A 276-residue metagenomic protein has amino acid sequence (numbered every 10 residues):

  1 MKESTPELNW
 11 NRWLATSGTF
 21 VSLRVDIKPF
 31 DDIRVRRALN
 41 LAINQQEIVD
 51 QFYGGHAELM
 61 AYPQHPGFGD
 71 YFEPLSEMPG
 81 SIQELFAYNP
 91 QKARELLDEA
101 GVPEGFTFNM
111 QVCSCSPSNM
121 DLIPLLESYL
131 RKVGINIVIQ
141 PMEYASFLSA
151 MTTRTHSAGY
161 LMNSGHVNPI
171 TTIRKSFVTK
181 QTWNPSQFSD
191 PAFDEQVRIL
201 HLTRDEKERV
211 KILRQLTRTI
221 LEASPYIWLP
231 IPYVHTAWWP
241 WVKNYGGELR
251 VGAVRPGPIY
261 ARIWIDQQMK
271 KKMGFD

Functional and structural regions predicted by a protein language model:
M1-G18, Q91, L96, Q268: Aromatic-rich, solvent-exposed beta-strand/loop patch
T5-L8, D32-R36, Q45-Q46, E104-T107 (+3 more regions): Loop/turn elements at helix/coil->beta-strand transitions in domains of secreted/extracellular proteins
N11-T19, A42-S76, S114-S128, F147-D276: Detector for C-terminal structural segments
D26-V35, S81: Short helix-loop capping/hinge motifs at secondary-structure junctions, enriched in acidic/polar residues
I33, P90-N109: Immediate post-signal peptide segment of exported/extracytoplasmic ligand-binding proteins
G105-S114, V138: Short, well-ordered beta-strand elements
R131-A145: Short, well-structured beta-strand/strand-turn elements
